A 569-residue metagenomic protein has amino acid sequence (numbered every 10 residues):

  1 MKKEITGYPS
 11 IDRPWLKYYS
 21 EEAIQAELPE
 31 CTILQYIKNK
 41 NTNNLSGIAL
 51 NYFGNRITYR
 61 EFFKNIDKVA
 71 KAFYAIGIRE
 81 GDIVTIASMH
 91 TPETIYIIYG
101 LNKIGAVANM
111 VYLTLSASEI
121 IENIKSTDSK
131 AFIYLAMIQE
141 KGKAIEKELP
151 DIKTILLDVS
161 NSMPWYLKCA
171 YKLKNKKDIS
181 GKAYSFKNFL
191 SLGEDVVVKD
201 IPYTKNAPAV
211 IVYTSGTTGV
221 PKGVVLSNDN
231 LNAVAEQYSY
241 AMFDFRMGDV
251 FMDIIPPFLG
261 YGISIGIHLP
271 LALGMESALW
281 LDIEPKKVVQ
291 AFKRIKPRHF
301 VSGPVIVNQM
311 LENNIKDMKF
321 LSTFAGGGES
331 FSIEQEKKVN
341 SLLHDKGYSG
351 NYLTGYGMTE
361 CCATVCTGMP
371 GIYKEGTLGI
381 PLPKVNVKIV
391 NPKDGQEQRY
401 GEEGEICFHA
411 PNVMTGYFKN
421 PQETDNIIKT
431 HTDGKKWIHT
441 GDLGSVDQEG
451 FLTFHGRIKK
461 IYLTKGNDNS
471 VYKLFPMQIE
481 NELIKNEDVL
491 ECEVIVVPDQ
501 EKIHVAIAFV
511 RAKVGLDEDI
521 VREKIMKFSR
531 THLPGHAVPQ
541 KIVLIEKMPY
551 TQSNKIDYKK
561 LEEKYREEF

Functional and structural regions predicted by a protein language model:
M1-I57, E61-I76, N161-D178, V197 (+5 more regions): N-lobe entry segment of adenylate-forming
S46-T91, I95-Y99, S116-I121, L226-D229: Conserved AMP-binding/adenylate-forming core of the ANL superfamily
F73-R79, G193-A207, I211-D253, G350: Conserved adenylate-forming
L115, E122-N123, F132-Y134, A410 (+2 more regions): AMP-binding/adenylate-forming catalytic core of the ANL superfamily
T154, R298-V301, L311-K374, N386: Gly/Ser/Thr-rich phosphate-binding loop
L157, T531-I556: AMP-binding/adenylate-forming catalytic domain of the ANL superfamily
N232-V250, F258-H299, E312-N314: Conserved AMP-binding/adenylation subdomain of ANL enzymes
I380-K384, Q396-K429, R457, D468-L474: Conserved ATP/PPi-binding loop(s) of AMP-dependent carboxylate-activating enzymes
